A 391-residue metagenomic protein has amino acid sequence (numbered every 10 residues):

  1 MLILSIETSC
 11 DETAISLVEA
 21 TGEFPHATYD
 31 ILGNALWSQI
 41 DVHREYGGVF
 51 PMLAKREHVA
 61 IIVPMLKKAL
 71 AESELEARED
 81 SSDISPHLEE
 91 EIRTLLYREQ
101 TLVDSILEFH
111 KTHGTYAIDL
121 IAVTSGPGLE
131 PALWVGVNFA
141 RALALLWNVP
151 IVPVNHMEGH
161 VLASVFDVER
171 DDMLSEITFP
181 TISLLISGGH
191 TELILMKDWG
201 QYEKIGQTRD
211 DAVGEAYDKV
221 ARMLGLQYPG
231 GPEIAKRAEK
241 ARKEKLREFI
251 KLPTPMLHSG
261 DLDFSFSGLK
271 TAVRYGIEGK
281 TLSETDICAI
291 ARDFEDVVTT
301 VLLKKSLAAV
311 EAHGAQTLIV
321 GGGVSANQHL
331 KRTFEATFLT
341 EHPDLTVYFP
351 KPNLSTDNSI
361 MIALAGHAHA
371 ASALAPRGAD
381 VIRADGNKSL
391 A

Functional and structural regions predicted by a protein language model:
L2-A117, V123, P127: N-terminal beta-alpha supersecondary unit
S5-E12, S16-N34, S175-F179, L185-I186 (+4 more regions): A short helix-loop
S5-I6, V123, I151-H156, G230 (+2 more regions): General beta-strand structural signal in soluble alpha/beta enzymes
I61, E76-R93, Y97-T112, K236-L318 (+2 more regions): A contiguous, well-structured pocket-lining segment that forms one wall/lid of small-molecule binding clefts in soluble
I106, V154-T181, A365: Conserved phosphate-binding catalytic cores of ATP/NTP-utilizing and phosphoryl-transfer enzymes
T124-G126, L143, S187, L318-N327: Glycine-rich beta-strand-to-loop/alpha-helix junction loops that act as flexible
G128-W147: DPxDG-like acidic metal-binding loop motif
P153-V154, F334-I362, P376: Conserved phosphate-binding/catalytic loops in two-lobed NTP-binding clefts
